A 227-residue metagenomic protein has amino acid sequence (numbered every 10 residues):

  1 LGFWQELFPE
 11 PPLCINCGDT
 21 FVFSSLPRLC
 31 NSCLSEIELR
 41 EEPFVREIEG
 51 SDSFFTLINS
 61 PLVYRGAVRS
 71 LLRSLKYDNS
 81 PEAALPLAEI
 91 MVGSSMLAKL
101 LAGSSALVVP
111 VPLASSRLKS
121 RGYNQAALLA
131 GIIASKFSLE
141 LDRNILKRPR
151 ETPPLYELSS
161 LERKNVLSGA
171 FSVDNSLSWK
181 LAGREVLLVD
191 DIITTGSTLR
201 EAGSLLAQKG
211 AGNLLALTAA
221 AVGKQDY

Functional and structural regions predicted by a protein language model:
L1-Y227: Glycine-rich phosphate/pyrophosphate-handling loop used in enzymes and phosphotransfer proteins
